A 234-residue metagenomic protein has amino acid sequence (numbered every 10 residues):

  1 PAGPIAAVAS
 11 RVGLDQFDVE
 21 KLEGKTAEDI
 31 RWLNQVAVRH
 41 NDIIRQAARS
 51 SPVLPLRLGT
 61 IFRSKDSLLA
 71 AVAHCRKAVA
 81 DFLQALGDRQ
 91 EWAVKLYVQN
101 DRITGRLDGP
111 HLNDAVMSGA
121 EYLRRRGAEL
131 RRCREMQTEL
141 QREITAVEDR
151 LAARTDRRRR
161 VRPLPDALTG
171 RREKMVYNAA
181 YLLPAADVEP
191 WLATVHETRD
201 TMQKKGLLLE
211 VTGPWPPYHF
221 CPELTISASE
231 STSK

Functional and structural regions predicted by a protein language model:
P1-K234: An interfacial alpha-helical scaffold signature
